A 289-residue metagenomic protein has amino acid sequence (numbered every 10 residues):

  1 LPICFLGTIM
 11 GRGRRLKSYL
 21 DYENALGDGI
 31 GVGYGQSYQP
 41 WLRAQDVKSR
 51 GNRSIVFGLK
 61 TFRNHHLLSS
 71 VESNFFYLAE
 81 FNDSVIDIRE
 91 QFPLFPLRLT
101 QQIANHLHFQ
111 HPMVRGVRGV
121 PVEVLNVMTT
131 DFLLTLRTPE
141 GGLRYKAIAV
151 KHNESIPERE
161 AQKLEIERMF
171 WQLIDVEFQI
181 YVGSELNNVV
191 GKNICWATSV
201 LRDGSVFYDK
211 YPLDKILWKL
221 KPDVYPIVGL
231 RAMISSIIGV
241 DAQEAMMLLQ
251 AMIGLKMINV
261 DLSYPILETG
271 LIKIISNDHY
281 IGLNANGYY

Functional and structural regions predicted by a protein language model:
P2-Y289: Electrostatic, structured charged patches in enzyme active sites and in nucleic-acid/phosphate-binding
